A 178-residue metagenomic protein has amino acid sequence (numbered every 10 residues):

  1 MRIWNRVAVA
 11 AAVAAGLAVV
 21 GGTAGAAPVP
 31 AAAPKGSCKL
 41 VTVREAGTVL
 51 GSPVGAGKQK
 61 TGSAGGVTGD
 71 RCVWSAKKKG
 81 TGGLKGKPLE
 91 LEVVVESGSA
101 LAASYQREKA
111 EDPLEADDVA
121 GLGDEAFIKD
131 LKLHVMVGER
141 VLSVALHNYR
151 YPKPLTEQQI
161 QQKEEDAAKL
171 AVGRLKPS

Functional and structural regions predicted by a protein language model:
M1-A27: Secretory targeting and sorting signals
A24, A56-Q59, P177-S178: Short glycine-rich, low-complexity/disordered patches
A26-A33, P113-S178: A short, solvent-exposed beta-edge/loop patch
P30-V41, G62: A metal-dependent hydrolase signature that marks the N-terminal structural subdomain at the beginning of catalytic folds
C38-P53: Amphipathic alpha-helical segments
E45, A100-S104, Q159: Exposed alpha-helical structural elements
P53-E125: Short, solvent-exposed recognition patches
